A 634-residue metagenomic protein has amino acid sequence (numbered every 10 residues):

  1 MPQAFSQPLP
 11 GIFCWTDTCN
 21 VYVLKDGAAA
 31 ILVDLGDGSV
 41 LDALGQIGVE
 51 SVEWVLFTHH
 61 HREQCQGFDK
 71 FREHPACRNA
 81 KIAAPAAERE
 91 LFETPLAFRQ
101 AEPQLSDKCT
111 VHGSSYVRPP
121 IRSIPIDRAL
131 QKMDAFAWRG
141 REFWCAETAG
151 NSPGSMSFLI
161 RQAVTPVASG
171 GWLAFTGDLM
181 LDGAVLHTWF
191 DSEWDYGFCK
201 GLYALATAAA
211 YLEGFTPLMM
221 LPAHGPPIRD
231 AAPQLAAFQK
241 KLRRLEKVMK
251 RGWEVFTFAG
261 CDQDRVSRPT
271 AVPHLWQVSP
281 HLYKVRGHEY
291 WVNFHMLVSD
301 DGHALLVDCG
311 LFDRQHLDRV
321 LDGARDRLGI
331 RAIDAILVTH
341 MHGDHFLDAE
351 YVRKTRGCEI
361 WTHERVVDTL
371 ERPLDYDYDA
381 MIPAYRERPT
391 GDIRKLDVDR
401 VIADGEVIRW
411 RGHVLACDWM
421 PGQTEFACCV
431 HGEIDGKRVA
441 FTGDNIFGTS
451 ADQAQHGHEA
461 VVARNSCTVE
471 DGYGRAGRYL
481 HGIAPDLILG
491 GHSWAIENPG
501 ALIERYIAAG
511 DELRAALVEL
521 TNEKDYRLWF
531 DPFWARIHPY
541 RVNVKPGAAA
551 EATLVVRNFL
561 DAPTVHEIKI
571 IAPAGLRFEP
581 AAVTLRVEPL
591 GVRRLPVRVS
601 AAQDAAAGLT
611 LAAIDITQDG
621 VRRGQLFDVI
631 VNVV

Functional and structural regions predicted by a protein language model:
P2-I47, S157-L179, L275-D326, C429-G448: Conserved beta-strand hairpin/beta-sheet module of binuclear metal-dependent hydrolase folds, prominently
I12, S39-A135, Q315-H316, D322-I408: Active-site HxH/HxHxD metal-binding segment of metal-dependent hydrolases
A29-A30, I121, A135, E142-A237 (+4 more regions): Metallo-beta-lactamase
D525-V555, V583-R586: Beta-sheet-dominated interaction scaffolds and their linkers
V556-L560: Asparagine-centered strand-capping/turn motif at beta-strand->loop junctions
D561-G575: Short acidic, flexible loop segments centered on an aromatic residue
L585-R593, V633: Short proline/glycine- and polar residue-rich coil/turn motifs
R586, S600-A606: Short, surface-exposed loop/turn segments at beta-strand-coil junctions that are enriched for proline with nearby
